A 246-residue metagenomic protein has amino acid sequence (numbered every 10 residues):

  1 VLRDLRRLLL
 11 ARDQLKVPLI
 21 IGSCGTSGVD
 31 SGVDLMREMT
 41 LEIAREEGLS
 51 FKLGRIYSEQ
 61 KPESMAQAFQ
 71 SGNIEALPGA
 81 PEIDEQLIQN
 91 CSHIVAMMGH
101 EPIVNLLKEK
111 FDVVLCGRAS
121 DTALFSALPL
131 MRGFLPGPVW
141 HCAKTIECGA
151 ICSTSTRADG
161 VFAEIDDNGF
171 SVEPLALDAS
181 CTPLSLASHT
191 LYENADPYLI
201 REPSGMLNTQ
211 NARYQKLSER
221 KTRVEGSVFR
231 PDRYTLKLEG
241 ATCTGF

Functional and structural regions predicted by a protein language model:
V1-A68, E85-M97, P102, L199-F246: Metallocofactor- and cofactor-centric catalytic cores in central/energy metabolism, strongly enriched
A11, N105-L106, K144: Hydrophobic/aromatic ligand-binding patch that stacks against planar heteroaromatic rings of cofactors or nucleotides
P18, L124-F246: Small-residue-enriched flexible segments
I20-S23, F51-I56, V114-G117, H141 (+2 more regions): General beta-strand structural signal in soluble alpha/beta enzymes
D34-E46, Q70-A76, L128-V139: A glycine- and small-aliphatic-rich helix-loop capping segment at beta-alpha/alpha-beta transitions that lines
A44-L53, A80-E85, F134-I146: Acidic, His- and aromatic-enriched active-site or binding-groove loops in soluble protein domains that engage sugars
R55-Y57, R118, D167, P174: Short, structured patches in soluble enzyme cores that scaffold and shape functional sites
E101-G133, V139: Charge-patterned, long linear interaction tracts outside catalytic cores
